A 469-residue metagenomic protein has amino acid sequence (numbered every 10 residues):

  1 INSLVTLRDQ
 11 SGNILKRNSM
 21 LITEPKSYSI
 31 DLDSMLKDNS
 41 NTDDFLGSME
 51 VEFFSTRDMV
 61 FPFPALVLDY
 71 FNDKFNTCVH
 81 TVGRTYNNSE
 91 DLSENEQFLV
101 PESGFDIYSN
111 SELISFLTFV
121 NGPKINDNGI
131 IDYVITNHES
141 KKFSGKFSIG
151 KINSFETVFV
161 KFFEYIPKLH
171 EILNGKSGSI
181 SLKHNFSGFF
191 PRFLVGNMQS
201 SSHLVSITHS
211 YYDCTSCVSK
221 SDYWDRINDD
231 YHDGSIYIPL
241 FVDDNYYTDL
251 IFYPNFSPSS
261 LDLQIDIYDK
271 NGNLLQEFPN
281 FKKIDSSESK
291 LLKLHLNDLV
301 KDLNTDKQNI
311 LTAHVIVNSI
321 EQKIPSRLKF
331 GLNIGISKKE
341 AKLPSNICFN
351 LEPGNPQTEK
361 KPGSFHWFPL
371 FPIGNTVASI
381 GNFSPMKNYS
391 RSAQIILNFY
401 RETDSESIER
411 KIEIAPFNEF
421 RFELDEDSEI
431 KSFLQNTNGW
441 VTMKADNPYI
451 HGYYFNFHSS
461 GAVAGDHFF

Functional and structural regions predicted by a protein language model:
I1-F469: Gly/Pro-rich, tryptophan- and cysteine-flecked surface segments typical of secreted/extracellular proteins
